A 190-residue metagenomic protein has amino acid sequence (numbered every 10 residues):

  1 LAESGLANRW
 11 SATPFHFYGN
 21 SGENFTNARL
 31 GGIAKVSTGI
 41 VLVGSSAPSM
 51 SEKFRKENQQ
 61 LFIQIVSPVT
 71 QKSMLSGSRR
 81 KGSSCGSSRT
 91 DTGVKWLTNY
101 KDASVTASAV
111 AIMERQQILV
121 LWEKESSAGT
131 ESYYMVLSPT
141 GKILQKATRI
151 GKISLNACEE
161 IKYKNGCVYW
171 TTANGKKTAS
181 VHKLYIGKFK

Functional and structural regions predicted by a protein language model:
L1-K190: Extracellular, repeat-based ectodomains that mediate carbohydrate processing or recognition
